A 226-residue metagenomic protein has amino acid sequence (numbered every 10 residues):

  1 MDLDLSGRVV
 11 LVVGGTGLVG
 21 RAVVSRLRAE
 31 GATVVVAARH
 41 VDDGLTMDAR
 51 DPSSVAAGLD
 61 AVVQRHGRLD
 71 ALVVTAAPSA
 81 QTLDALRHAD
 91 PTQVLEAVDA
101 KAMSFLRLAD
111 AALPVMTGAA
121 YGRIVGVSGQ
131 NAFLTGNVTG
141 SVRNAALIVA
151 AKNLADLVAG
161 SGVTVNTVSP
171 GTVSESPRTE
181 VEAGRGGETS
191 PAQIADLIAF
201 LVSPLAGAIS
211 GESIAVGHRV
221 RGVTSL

Functional and structural regions predicted by a protein language model:
L3-T33: Canonical Rossmann dinucleotide-binding motif of NAD(H)/NADP(H)-dependent dehydrogenases/reductases, specifically
R8, R68-A71, L113-G129, G160-V163 (+1 more regions): Active-site loop of short-chain dehydrogenase/reductase
V41-S53: Rossmann-fold cofactor-recognition segment
T75-L83: Conserved NAD(P)H cofactor-binding loop of Rossmann-fold oxidoreductase domains
P78-S79, H88-A97, T117, R123-G160 (+1 more regions): Catalytic loop of short-chain dehydrogenase/reductase
A109-D110, K152: A short, exposed helix-loop element centered on a Lys and neighboring polar residues
G160-V163, T167, A183-G222: C-terminal helical subdomain
